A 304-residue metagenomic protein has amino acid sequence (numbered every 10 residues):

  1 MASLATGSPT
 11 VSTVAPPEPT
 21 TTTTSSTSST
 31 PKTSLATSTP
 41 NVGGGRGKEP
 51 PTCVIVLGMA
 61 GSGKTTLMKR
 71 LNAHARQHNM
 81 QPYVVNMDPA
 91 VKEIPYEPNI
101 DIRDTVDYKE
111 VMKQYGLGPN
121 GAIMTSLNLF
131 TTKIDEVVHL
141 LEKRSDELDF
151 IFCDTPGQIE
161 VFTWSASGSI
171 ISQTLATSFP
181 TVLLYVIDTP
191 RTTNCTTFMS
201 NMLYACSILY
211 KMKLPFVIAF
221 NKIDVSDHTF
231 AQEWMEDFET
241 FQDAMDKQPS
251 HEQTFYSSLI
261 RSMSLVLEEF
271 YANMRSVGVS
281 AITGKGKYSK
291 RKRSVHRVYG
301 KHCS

Functional and structural regions predicted by a protein language model:
A2-L57, S62, T66-V182: Nucleotide-state-sensitive switch-loop elements of NTP-binding domains
Q173-S304: Conserved GTP-binding G-domain of TRAFAC-class P-loop NTPases and closely related GTPase folds
